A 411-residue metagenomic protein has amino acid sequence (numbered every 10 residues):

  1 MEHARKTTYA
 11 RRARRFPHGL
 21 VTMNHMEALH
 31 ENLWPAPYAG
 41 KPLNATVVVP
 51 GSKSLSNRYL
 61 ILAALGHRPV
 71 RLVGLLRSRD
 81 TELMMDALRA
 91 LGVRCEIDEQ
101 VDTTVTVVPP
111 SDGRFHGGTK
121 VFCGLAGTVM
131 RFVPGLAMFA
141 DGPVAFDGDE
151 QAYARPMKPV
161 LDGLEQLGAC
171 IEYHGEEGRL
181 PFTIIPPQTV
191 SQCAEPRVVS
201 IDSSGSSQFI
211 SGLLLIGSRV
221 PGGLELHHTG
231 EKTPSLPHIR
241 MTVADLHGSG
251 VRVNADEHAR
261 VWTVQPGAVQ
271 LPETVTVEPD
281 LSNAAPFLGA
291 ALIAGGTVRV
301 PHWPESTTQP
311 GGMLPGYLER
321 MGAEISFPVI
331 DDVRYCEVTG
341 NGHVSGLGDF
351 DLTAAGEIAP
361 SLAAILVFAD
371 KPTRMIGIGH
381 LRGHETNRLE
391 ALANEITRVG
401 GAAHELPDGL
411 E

Functional and structural regions predicted by a protein language model:
G19-E411: Short, structured segments at the rim of ligand-binding sites
